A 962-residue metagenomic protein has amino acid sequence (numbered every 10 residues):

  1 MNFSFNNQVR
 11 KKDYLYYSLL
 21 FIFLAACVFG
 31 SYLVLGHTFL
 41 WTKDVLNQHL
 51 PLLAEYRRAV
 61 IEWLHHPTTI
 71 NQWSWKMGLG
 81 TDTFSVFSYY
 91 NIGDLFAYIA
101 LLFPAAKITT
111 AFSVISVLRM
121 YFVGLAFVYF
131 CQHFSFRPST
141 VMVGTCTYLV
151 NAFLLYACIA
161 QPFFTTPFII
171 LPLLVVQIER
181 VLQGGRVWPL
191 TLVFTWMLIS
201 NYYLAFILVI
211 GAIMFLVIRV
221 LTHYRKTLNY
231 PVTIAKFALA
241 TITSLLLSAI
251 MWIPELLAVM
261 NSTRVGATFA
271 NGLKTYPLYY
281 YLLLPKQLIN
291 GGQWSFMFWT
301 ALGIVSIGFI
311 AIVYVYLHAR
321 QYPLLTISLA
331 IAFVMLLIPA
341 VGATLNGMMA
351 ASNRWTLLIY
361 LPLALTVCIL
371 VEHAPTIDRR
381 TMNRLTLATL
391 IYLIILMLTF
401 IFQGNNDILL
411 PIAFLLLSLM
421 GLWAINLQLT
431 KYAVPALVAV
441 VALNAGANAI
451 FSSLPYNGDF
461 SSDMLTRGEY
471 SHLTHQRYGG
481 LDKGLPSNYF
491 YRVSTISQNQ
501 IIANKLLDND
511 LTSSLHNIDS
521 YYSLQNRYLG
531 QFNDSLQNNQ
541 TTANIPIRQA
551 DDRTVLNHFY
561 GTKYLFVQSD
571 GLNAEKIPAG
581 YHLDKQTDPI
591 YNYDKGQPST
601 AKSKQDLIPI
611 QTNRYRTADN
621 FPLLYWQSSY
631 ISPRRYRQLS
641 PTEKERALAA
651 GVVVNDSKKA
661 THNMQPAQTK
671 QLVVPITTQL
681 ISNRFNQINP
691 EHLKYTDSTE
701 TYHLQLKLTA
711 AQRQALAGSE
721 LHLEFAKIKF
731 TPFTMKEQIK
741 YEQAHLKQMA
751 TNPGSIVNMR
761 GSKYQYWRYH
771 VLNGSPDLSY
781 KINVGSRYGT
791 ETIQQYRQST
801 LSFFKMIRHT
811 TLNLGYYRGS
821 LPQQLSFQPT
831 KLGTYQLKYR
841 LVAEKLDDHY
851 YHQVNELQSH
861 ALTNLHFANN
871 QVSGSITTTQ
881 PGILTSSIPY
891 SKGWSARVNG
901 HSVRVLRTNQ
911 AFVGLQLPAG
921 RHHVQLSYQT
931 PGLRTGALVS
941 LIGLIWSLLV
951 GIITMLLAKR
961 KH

Functional and structural regions predicted by a protein language model:
M1-V34, K236, L948-H962: Start-transfer (signal-anchor) and selected internal transmembrane alpha helices of multi-pass inner/ER membrane
N7-R10, L52, Q679-H962: Active-site-proximal, structured, solvent-exposed surfaces of multi-pass membrane proteins that position macromolecular
F21-F127, C146-F168, V259-R264, G272-G292 (+1 more regions): Membrane-interface coil-to-helix junctions
F21-L24, M120-F134, S139-L182, R186-H223 (+4 more regions): Membrane-embedded helix bundles of polyisoprenyl
L79, V86-Y89, G446-M464, L485-L556 (+2 more regions): Extracytoplasmic/lumenal acceptor-recognition loop(s) of multi-pass membrane glycoenzymes
F96-Y98, H516-R684, T800-T810: A cross-kingdom signal targeting lumenal/periplasmic-facing segments of multi-pass membrane and secretory-pathway
L204, S328-F333, N346-Y470, Y928-H962: Contiguous transmembrane helix-bundle modules in multi-pass membrane proteins
I234-K236, T243-S328, A332-M335, V341-G342 (+1 more regions): Periplasmic/ER-lumenal interhelical loops and adjacent helix-loop junctions in multi-pass membrane proteins
